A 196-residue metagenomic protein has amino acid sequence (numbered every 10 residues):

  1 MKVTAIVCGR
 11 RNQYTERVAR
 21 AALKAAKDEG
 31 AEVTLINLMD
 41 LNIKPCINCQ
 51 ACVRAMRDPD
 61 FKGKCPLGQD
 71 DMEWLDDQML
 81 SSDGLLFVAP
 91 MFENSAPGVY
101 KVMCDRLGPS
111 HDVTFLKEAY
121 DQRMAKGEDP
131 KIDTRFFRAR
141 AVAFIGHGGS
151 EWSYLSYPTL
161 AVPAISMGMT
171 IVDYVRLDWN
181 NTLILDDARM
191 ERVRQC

Functional and structural regions predicted by a protein language model:
M1-L116, M190-R194: N-terminal beta1-alpha1-beta2 submodule of the flavodoxin-like/Rossmannoid cofactor-binding fold
V7, A143-F144, L183-I184: Ligand-binding pocket scaffold of soluble enzyme catalytic domains
C8-R10, L38, I145-G149, R176: Cofactor-binding loop segments of dinucleotide-utilizing enzymes, especially the Rossmann-like FAD- and NAD(P)+-binding
D28-E29, Y154, P158-C196: Glycine-rich phosphate/pyrophosphate-binding loop and the adjoining helix
M39-L41, A119-Q122, L177: A short, structured active-site edge motif that brings together acidic residues
F92, H147-E151, N180: Short acidic/polar capping segments at secondary-structure boundaries
N94, G98, E151, I184: A short glycine-/small-residue-rich loop at the edge of a beta-strand within enzyme catalytic domains
T114-D173: Short, glycine-/small-residue-rich phosphate/pyrophosphate-handling segment
